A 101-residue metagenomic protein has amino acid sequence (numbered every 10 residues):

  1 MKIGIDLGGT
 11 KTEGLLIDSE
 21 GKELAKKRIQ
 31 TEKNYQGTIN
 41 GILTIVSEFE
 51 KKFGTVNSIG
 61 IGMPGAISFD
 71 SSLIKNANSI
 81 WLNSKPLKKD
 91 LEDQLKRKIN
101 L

Functional and structural regions predicted by a protein language model:
K2-G4, A66, K98: Short, surface-exposed charged micro-motifs
K2-N40, L73-I74: Short glycine-rich, Thr/Ser-proximal phosphate-binding strand/loop in the N-terminal lobe of ATP-dependent enzymes
D6, G60-P64: Short beta-strand segments
T10, P64-I67: Short glycine-rich anion-binding loops that position phosphate/pyrophosphate groups of nucleotides and phosphorylated
I17, I67-S68: Hydrophobic alpha-helical segments, especially N-terminal targeting/anchoring helices
I39, S58, S68-L101: Glycine-rich phosphate-binding loop and adjoining helix at the ATP-binding site of ATP-dependent phosphoryl-transfer
I42-I59, K98-I99: Phosphate/pyrophosphate-binding loops at sites that engage ATP/ADP/AMP, CoA/4′-phosphopantetheine, polyphosphate
